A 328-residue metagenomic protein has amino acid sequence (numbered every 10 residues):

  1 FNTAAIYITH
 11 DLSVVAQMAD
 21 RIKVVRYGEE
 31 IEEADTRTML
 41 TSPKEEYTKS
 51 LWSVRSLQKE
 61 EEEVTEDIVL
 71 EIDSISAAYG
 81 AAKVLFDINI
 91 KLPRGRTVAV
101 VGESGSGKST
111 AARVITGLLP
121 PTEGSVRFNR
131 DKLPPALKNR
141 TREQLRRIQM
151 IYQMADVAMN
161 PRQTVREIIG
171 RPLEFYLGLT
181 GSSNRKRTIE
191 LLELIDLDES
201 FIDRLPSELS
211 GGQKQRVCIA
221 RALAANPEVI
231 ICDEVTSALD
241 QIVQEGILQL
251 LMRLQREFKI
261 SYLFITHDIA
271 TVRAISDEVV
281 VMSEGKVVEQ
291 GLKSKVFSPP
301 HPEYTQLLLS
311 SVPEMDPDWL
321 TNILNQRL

Functional and structural regions predicted by a protein language model:
E30-D35, S42, Q290-G291, P299: ABC ATPase "signature
M39-P43, L133-Q149, Q163, E167 (+2 more regions): ABC ATPase NBD coupling module
T116: Helix-to-loop junction immediately C-terminal to a conserved catalytic motif
S183-S200, L309: Conserved ABC ATPase "signature" region
L205-L209, Q213: Conserved ABC ATPase signature
N226: Conserved catalytic motifs of ABC-family nucleotide-binding domains
